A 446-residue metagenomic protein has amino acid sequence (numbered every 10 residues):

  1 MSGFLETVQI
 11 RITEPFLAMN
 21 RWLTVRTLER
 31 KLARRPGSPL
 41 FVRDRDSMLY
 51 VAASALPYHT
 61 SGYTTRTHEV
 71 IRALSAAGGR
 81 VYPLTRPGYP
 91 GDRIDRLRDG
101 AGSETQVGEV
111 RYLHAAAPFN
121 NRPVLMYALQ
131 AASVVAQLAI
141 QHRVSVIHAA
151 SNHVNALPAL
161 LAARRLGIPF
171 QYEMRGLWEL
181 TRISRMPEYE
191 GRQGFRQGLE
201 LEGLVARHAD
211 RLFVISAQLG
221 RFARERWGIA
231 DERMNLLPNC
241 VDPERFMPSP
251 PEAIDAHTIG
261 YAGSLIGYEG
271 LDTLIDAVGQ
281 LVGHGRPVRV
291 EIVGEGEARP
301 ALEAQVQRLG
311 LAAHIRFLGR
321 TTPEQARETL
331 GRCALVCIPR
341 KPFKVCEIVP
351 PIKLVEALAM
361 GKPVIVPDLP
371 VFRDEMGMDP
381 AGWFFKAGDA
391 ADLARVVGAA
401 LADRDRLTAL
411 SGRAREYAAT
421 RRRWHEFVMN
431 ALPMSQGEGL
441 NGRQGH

Functional and structural regions predicted by a protein language model:
V8-T105: N-terminal subdomain of nucleotide-sugar transferases
M48-A52, E252-G279, E291: Conserved donor-binding/catalytic core segment of Leloir-type glycosyltransferases
P87, Q218, C240: Carbohydrate-associated surface elements
H142-V146, D210, H314, L330-E347 (+1 more regions): Acidic donor-binding loop of glycosyltransferase active sites
G191, E269, E324-T329, I338-V355 (+2 more regions): Nucleotide-sugar-dependent
P300-Q325: Nucleotide-activated donor-binding/catalytic signature segment of Leloir-type glycosyltransferases, i.e., the conserved
M378-D379, W383-A390, A399-R404: Conserved acidic donor-binding segment of nucleotide-sugar-dependent glycosyltransferases
D405-M434: A charged, aromatic-enriched C-terminal amphipathic alpha-helix characteristic of glycosyltransferases across folds
